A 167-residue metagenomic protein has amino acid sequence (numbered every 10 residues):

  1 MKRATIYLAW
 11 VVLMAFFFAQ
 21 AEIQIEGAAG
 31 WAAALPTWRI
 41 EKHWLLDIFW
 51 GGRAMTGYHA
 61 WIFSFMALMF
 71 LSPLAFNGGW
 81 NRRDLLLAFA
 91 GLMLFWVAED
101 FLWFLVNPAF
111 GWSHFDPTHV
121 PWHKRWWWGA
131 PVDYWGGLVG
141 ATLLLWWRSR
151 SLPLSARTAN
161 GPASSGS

Functional and structural regions predicted by a protein language model:
M1-N160: Aromatic-rich, lipid-facing transmembrane alpha helices and their immediate juxtamembrane interface loops in integral
